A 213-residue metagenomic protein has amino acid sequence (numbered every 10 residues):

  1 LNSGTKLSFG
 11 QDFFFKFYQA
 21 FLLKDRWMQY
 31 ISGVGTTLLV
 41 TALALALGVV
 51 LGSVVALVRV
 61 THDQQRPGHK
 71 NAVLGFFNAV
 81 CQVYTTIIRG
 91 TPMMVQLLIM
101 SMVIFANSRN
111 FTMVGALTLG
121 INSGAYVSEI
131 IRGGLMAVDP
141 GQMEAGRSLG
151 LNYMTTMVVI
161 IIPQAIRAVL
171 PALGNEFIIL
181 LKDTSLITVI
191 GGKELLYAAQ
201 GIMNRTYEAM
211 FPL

Functional and structural regions predicted by a protein language model:
L1-L213: Transmembrane alpha-helices and adjacent helix-loop boundaries
